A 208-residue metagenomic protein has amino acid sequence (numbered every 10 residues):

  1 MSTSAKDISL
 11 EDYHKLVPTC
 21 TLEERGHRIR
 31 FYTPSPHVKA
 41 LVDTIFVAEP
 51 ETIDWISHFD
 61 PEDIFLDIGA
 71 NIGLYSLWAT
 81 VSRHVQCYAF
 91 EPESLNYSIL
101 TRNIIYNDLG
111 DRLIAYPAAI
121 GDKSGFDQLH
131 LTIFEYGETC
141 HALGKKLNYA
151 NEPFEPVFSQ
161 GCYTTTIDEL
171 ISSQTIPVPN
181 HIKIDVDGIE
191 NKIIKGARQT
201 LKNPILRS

Functional and structural regions predicted by a protein language model:
M1-I114, E152-P156, S172-Q174: S-adenosyl-L-methionine
T19, P61, S76, R83-A89 (+1 more regions): Conserved acidic-Pro-Pro-aromatic motif
F46-P50, F158-T165, G188: Conserved phosphate-coordination/catalytic loops
A70-I72, S94, I120-D122, V186-E190: Short, glycine/acidic-enriched loop or turn micro-motifs at the edges of active sites
S76-W78, I99, G125-D127, K192-I194: Short glycine-/acidic-enriched loop or helix-start segments at secondary-structure transitions that form or flank
T101-T165: S-adenosyl-L-methionine
